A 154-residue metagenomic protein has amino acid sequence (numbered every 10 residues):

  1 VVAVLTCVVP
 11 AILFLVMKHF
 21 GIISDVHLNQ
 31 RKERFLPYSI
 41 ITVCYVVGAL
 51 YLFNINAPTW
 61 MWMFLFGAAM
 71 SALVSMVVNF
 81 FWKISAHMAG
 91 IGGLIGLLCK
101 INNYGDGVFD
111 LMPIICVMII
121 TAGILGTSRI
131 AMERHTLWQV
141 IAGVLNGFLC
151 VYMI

Functional and structural regions predicted by a protein language model:
V1-V8: Alpha-helical transmembrane segments
V9-L13: Hydrophobic cores of alpha-helical transmembrane segments in multi-pass integral membrane proteins
L15, I22, T42-A49, A72-L73: Generic beta-strand or strand-like secondary-structure segments
V16-Q30: Membrane-helix interface/capping segments
L28-I41: Membrane-water interface at loop-to-transmembrane-helix junctions
Y38-N56, V78-F80: C-terminal halves and exits of single transmembrane alpha-helices
I55, M61-I154: Membrane-embedded catalytic cores of phosphoryl/pyrophosphoryl-handling enzymes
